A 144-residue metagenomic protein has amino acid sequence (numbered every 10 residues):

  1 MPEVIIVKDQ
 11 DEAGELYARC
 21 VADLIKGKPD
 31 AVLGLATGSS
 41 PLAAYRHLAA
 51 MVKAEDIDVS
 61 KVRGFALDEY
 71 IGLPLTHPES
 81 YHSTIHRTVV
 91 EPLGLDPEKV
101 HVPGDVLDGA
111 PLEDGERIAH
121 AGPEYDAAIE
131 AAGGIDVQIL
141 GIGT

Functional and structural regions predicted by a protein language model:
M1, I57-V137: Ligand-binding beta-strand-loop-alpha-helix segment within the catalytic cores of soluble metabolic enzymes
M1-L33, V100, A119, E124: N-terminal glycine-/serine-/threonine-rich phosphate-binding loop
A18-K26, A49, K53, H86-V90 (+1 more regions): Generic structural signal for well-ordered alpha-helical scaffold segments
G27-A54: Glycine-rich N-terminal segment of FAD-binding domains in flavoprotein oxidoreductases, spanning the beta-loop-helix
L35, Q138-L140: Redox-cofactor binding/interface segments in oxidoreductases and associated redox assembly factors
S39-S40, Y70, I142-T144: Short glycine-rich anion-binding loops that position phosphate/pyrophosphate groups of nucleotides and phosphorylated
